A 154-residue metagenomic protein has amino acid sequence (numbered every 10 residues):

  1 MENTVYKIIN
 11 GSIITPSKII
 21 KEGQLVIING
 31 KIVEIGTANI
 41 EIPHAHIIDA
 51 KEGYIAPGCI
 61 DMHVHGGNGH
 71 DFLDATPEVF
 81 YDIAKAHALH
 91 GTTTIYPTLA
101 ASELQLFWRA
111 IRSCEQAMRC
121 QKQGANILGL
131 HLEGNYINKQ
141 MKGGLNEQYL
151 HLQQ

Functional and structural regions predicted by a protein language model:
M1-K7, I13-A56: Histidine-rich, glycine-flanked metal-binding segment
G11, G30, H63, H87: Residue-level signal for inorganic ion chemistry
I35, A50, M62-V64, G134: Generic detector of well-ordered alpha-helical packing
G53-A75: Di-metal (Zn2+ and/or Mg2+/Mn2+) metal-binding site signature of metallo-dependent hydrolases with the MBL/beta-CASP
H65, Y81-S113, A125-N138: Divalent metal-dependent hydrolysis catalytic cores, especially in the metallo-beta-lactamase
P77-I83, Q154: Short, acidic/polar
R119-A125: Short helix-capping segments at alpha-helix termini
N138-Q154: Conserved phosphate-binding/catalytic loop of the ribokinase/pfkB sugar-kinase fold
